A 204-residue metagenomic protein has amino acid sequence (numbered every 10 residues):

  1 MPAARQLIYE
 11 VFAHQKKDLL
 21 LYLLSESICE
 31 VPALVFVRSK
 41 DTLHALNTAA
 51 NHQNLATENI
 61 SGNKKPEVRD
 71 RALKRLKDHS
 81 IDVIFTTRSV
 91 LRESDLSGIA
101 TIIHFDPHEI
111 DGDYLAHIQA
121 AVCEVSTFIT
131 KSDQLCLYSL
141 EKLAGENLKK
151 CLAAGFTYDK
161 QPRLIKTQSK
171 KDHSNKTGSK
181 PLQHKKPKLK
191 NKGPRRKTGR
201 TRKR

Functional and structural regions predicted by a protein language model:
M1-H52: Conserved interdomain hinge at the start of the Helicase C-terminal
P2-E10, R75, I99-I103: Acidic/glycine-enriched edge-of-secondary-structure segments
V11-F12, V35-R38, S61, T86 (+2 more regions): Small/polar loops that bind or transfer phosphate-bearing groups
Q15, D41-T42, E67, E109 (+1 more regions): Short alpha-helical
L19, E67-L73, S80, S89-L91 (+1 more regions): Short acidic active-site motifs
C29-E30, T48, H52, D78-V83 (+2 more regions): Arginine-glycine-biased low-complexity disordered regions
F36-D41, E58-D70, F85-R92: Conserved helicase motor
N54-A56: Post-Walker A helix-loop "phosphate-sensing" segment adjacent to the P-loop in P-loop NTPases
